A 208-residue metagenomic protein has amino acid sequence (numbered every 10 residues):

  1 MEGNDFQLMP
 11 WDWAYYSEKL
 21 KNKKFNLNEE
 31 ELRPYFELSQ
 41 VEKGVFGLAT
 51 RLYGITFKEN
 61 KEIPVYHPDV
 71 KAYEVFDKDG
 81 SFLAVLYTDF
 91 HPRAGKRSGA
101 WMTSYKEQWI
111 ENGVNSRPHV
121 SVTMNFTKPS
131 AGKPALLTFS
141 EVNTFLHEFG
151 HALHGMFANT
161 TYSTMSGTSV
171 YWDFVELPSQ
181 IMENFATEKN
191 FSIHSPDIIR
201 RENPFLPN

Functional and structural regions predicted by a protein language model:
M1-N125, V175, N184-N208: Active-site-proximal, well-structured secondary-structure segments within enzyme catalytic domains
P34, L38, A131-V142, T164-T168: Alpha-helix N-cap/helix-initiation motif
E42, V142-N143, W172: A broadly tuned, weak detector of single residues within folded domains
A49, K128, K133-M156, S179: Active-site recognition of the HExxH zinc-binding catalytic motif
R97-S98, K133-P134, G155, T161-M165 (+1 more regions): Short, solvent-exposed loop/turn and secondary-structure capping segments
P129-S130, N159-T168, I198-N208: Conserved catalytic-core motifs characterized by acidic clusters
E148, A152-F185: Zinc-dependent metallopeptidase catalytic helix centered on the HExxH motif and its immediate flanking segment
